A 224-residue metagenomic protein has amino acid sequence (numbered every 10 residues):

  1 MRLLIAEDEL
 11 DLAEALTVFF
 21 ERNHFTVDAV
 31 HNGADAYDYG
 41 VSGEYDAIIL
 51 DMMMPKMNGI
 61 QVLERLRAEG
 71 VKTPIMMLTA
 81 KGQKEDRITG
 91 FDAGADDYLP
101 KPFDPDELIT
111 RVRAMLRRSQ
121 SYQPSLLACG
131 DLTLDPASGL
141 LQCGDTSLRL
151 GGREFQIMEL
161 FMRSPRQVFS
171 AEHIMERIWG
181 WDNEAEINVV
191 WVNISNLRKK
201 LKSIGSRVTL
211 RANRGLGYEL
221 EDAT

Functional and structural regions predicted by a protein language model:
M1-S119: N-terminal/domain-start alpha-helical segments
H24, I109-V112, P136, I178 (+1 more regions): Short amphipathic alpha-helical/adjacent loop interface patches that line ligand and macromolecule-binding sites
A114-L127, R166: The C-terminal output helix
G130-L140, L216, T224: Short boundary/linker motifs that mark transitions into or out of structured domains
L140, D145-V208, R214: Positively charged, aromatic-enriched patches within helix-turn-helix-type DNA-binding elements, predominantly
V208-T224: A short linear beta-strand->loop->alpha-helix hinge motif most characteristic of winged-helix/helix-turn-helix
